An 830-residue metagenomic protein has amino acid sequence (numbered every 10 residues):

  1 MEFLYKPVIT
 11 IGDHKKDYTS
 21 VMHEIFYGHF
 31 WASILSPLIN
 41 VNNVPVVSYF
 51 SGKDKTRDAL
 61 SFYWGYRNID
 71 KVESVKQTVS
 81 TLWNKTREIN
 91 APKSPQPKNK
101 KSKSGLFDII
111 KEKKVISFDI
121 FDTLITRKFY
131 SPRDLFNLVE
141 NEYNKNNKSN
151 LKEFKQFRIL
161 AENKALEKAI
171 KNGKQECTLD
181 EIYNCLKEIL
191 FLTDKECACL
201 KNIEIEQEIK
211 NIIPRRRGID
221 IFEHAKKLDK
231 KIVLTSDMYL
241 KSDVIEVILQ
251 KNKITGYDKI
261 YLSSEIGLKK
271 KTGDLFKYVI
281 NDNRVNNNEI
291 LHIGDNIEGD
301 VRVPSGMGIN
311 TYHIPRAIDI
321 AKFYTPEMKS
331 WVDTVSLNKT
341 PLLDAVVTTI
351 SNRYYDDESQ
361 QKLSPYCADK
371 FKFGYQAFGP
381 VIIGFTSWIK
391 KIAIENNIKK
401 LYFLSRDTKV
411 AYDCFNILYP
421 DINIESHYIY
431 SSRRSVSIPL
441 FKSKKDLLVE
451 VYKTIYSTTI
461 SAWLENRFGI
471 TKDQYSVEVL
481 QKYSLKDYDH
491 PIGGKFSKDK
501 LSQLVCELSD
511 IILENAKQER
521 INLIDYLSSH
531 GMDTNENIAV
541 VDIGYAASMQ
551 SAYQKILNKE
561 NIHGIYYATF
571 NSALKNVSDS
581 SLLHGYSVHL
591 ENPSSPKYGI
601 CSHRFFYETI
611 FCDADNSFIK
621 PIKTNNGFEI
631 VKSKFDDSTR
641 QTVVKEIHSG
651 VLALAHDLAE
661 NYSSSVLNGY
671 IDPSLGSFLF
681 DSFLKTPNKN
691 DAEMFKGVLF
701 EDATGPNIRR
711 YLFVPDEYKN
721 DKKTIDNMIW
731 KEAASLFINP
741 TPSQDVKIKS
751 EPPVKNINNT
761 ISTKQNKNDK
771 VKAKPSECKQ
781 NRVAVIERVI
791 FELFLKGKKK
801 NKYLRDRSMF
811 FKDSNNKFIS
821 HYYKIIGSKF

Functional and structural regions predicted by a protein language model:
M1-E88, N758, S762-F830: Membrane-proximal basic amphipathic "stem/tether" segments
K111-F129: Asp-based phosphoryl-transfer active-site loop
S131-I170, I318-D333, L448-I470: Conserved phosphoryl-transfer catalytic core
N172-N184, E188-L234: Short, acidic loop-to-helix structural element flanking the phosphoryl-transfer center in phosphate-processing enzymes
V233-T235, Y239-E289: Substrate-recognition "cap/lid" segment bordering the active-site pocket of phosphatases
N296-T311, Q550: Acidic, divalent-metal-coordinating active-site segment for phosphoryl/phosphodiester hydrolysis, typified by short
K370, G374, F378, I438-F441 (+2 more regions): Long, contiguous domain-sized segments
I422-N466: Long, charge-dense
